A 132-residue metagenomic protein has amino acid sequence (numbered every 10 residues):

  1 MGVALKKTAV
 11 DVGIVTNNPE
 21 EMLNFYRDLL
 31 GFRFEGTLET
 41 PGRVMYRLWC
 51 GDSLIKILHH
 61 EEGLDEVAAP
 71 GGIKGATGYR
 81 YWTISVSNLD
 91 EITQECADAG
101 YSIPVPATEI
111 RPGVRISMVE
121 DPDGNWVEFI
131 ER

Functional and structural regions predicted by a protein language model:
M1-A9, R33-T83, T93-E120: Vicinal oxygen chelate
G13-V15, T83-S85: Short hydrophobic/aromatic beta-strand micro-patches that form the beta-sheet surface supporting nucleotide- or nucleic
E21, F32-R33: N-terminal first-folded block
E21-M22, E91: Short Gly/charged-rich anion-binding patches and loops
M22-R27, C96, G124: Conserved active-site tyrosine of GNAT-family acetyltransferases
F129-R132: Short beta->alpha transition motifs characteristic of CBS
